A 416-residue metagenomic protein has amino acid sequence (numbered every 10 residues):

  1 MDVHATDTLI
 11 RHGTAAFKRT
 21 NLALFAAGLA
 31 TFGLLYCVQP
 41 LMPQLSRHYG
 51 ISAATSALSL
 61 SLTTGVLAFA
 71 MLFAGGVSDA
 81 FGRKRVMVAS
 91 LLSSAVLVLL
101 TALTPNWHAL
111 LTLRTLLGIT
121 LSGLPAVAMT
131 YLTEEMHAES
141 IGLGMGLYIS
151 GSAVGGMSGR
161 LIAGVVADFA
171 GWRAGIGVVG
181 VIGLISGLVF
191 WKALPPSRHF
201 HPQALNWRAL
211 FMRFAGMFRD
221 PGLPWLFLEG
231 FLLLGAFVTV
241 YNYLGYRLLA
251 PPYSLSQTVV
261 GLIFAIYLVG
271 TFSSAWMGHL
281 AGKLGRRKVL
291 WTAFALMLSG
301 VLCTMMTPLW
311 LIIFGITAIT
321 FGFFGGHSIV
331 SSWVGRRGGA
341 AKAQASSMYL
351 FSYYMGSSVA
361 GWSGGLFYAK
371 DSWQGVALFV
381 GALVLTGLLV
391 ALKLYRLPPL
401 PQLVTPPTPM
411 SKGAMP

Functional and structural regions predicted by a protein language model:
A5-T14, P195-F227: Juxtamembrane intracellular "pre-TM" segments in multi-pass secondary transporters
F69-W107: Conserved MFS/SLC helix-loop-helix module at the cytosolic interface between two early adjacent transmembrane helices
M71-G82, F272-G285, Y368: Helix-to-loop junctions at the C-terminal end of transmembrane segments in multipass secondary transporters
S93, L97, H108-L116, W310-A318: Paired small-residue
A109, A138, L147-L194: Helix-loop-helix hairpin linking two adjacent transmembrane segments in secondary transporters
L113-S152: Cytoplasmic helix-loop-helix junction between adjacent transmembrane helices in 12-TM secondary transporters
R287-V330: C-terminal transmembrane helical hairpin of 12-TM major facilitator-type secondary transporters
